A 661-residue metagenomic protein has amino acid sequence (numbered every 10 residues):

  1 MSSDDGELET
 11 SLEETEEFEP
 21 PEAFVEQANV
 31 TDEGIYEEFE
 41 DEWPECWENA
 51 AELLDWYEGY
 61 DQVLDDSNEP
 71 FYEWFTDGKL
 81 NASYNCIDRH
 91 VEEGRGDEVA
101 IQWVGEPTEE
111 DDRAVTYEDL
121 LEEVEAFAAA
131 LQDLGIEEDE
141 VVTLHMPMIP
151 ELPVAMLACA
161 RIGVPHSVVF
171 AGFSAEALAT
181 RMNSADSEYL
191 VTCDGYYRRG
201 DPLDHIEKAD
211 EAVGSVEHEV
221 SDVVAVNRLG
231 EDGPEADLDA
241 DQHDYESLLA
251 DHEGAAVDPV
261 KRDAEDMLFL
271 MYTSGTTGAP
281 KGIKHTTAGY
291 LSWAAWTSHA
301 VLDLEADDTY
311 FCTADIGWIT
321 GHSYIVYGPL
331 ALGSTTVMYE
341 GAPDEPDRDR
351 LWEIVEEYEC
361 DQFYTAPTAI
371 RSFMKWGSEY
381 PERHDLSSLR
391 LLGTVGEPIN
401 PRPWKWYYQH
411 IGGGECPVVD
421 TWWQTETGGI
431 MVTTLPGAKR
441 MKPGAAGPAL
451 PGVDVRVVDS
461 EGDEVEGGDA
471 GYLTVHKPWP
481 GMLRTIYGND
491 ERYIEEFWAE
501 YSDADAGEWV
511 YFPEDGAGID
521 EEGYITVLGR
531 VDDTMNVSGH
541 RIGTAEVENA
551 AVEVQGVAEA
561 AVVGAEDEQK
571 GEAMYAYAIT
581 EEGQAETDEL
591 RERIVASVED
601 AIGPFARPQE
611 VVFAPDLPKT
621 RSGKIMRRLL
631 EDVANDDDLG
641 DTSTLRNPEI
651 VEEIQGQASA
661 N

Functional and structural regions predicted by a protein language model:
S83-Y84, D97, I101-L157, S174-A179 (+1 more regions): Conserved AMP-binding/adenylate-forming core of the ANL superfamily
D97-V99, V223-E231, A236-Y272, A279 (+2 more regions): Conserved pre-ATP/AMP-binding loop-to-beta segment of ANL
V124-E125, A264, I283-D303, L450: Conserved structural elements of the adenylate-forming
L144, V169-D194, A209, E356 (+9 more regions): AMP-binding/adenylate-forming catalytic core of the ANL superfamily
L157, R161-S247, A366: Structural core segment of the AMP-binding/adenylate-forming
H243-D244, Y327, A331-S334, C360-T365 (+3 more regions): Gly/Ser/Thr-rich phosphate-binding loop
L291-T309, I319-Q362, K375-S378: Conserved AMP-binding/adenylation subdomain of ANL enzymes
P448-G452, D463-Y501, I542-T544, D638 (+1 more regions): Conserved ATP/PPi-binding loop(s) of AMP-dependent carboxylate-activating enzymes
